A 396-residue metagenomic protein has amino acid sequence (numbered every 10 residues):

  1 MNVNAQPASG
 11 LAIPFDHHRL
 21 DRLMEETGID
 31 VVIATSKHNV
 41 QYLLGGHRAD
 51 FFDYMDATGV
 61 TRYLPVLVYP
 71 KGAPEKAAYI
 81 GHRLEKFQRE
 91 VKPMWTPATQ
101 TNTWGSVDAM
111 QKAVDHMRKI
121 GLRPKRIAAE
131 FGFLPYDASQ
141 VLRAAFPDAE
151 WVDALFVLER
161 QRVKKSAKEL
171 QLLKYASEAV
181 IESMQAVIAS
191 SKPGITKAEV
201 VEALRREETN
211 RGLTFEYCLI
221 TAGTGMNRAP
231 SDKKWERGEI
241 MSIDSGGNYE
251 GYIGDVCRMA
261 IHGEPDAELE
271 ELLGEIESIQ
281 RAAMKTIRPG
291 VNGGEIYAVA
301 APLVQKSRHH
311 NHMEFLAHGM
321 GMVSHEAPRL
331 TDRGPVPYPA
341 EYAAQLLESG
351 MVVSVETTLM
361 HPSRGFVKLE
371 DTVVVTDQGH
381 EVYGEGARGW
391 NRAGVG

Functional and structural regions predicted by a protein language model:
M1-G396: Active-site neighborhoods and metal-handling regions in enzymes and metal-associated proteins
